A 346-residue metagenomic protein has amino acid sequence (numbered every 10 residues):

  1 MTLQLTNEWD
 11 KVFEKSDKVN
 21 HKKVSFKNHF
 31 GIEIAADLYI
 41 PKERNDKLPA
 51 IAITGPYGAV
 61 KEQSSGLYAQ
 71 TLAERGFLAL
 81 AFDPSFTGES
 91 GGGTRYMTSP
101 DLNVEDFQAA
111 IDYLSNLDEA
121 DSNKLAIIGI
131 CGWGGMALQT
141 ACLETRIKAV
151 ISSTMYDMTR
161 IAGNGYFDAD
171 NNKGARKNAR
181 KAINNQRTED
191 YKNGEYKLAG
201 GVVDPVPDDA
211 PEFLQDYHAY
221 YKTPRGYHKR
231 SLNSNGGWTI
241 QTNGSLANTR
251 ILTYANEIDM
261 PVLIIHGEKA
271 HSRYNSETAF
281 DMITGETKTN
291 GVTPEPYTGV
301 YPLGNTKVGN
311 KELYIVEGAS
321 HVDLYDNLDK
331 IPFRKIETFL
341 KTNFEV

Functional and structural regions predicted by a protein language model:
L3-D46: N-terminal cap/lid segment of alpha/beta-hydrolase-fold proteins
K47-P56: Short beta-strand element of the alpha/beta-hydrolase
G58-Q70, P84: The serine-hydrolase catalytic nucleophile loop
T71-G91: Conserved alpha/beta-hydrolase
M97-D118: Alpha/beta-hydrolase active-site loop
L138-T223: Alpha/beta-hydrolase-fold enzymes
I258, I264-H266: Short beta-strand/loop motif that positions the catalytic acidic residue of the alpha/beta-hydrolase fold
A319-D329: Catalytic histidine-centered segment of alpha/beta-hydrolase-like enzymes
